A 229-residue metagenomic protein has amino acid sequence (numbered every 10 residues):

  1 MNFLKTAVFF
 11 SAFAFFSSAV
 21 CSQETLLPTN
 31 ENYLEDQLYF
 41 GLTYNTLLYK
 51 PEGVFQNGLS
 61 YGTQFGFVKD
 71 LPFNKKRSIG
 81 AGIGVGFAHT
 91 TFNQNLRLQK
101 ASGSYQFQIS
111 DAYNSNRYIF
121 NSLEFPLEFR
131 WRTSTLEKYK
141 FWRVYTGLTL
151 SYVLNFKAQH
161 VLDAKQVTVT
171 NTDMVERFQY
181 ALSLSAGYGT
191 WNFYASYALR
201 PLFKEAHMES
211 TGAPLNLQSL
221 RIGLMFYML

Functional and structural regions predicted by a protein language model:
M1-P28, L224, M228-L229: Bacterial Sec-dependent N-terminal signal peptides
S22-D70, M225-L229: Short glycine/proline- and aromatic-enriched beta-strand/turn motifs that initiate or cap beta-hairpins
E24-D36, P72-I79, S134-W142: Short loop/turn motifs that connect adjacent beta-strands in outer-membrane beta-barrel proteins
L27-P28, Y33, N171-L229: Predominantly the C-terminal beta-signal and adjacent terminal strand-loop region of outer-membrane beta-barrel
N45-L47, G86-F92, S151-N155, S196-L202 (+1 more regions): Structural signature of outer-membrane beta-barrel domains
P51-G58, F92-S102, Q106-F120, V153-A181: Extracellular/periplasm-exposed beta-strand and loop segments of Gram-negative cell-envelope proteins, dominated by
G58-Q64, F120-P126, R177-A181, L217-R221: Transmembrane beta-barrel architecture of outer-membrane proteins
F65-L71, V85-F87, F125-W131, T146-L150 (+3 more regions): Residues on the lipid-exposed face of transmembrane beta-strands in outer-membrane beta-barrel proteins
